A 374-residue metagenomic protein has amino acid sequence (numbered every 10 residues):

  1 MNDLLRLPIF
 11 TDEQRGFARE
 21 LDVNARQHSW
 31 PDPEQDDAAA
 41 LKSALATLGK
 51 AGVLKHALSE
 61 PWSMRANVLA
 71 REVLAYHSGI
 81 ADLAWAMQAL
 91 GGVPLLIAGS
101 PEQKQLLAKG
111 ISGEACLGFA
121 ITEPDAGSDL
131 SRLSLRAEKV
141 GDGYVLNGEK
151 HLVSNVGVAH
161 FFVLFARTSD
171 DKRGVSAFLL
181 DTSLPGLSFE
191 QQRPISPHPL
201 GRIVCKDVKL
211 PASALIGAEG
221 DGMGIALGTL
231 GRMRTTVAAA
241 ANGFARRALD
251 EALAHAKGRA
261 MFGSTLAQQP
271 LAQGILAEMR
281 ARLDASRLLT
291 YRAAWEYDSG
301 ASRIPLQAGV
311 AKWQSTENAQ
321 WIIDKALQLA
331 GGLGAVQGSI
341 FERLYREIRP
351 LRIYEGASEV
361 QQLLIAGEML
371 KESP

Functional and structural regions predicted by a protein language model:
M1-Y76, E102, G113, K139-Y144 (+1 more regions): Alpha-helical interface subdomain recognition
G79-E102, G127-L130: N-terminal glycine-rich flavin-associated loop
A84-W85, D125-S128, L152-N155, R167-S169 (+1 more regions): Short Gly/Pro-enriched turn/cap motifs at secondary-structure boundaries
G113-T122: A short, Trp-centered hydrophobic/proline-enriched beta-strand micro-motif
G118, S134-R136, F161-F165, A177-L179 (+1 more regions): Conserved hydrophobic/aromatic beta-strand scaffold that supports enzyme active sites
R132, S183-P211: Flexible, small-/acidic-enriched active-site or ligand-binding loops
N147-S188: A short core secondary-structure module
K206-I225: Long, acidic (Asp/Glu-rich), low-complexity accessory segments flanking structured domains
